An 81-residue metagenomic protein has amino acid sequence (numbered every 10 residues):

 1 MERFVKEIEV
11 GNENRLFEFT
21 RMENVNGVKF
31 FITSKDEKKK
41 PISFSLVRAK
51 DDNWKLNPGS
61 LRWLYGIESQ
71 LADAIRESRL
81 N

Functional and structural regions predicted by a protein language model:
M1, N12, S34-E37, E77-N81: A mid-sequence interfacial segment
M1-V25: Negatively charged, low-complexity tracts enriched in Asp/Glu with abundant Ser/Thr
R3-V5, L16-E18, F30-I32, K40 (+1 more regions): Residue-level detector of functional hotspots within protein domains
G11-E13, V28, Q70, S78: Compositionally biased, intrinsically disordered low-complexity segments
M22-D52: A short, structured beta-strand/loop element
K40-N81: Acidic, low-complexity intrinsically disordered segments
